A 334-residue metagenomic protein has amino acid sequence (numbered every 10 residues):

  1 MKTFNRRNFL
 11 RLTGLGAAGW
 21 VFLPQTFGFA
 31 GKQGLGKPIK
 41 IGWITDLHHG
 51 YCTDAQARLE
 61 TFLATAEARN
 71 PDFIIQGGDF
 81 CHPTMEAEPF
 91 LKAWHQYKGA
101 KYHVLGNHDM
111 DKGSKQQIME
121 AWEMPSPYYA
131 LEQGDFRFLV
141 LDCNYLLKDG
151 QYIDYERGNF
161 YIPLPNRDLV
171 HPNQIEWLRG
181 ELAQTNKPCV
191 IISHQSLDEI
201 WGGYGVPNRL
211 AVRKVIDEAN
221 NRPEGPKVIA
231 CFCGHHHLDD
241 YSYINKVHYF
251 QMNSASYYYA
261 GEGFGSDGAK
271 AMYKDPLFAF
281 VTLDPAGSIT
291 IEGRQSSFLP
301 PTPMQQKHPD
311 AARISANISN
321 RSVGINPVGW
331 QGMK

Functional and structural regions predicted by a protein language model:
M1-A17, V21: N-terminal secretory signal peptides and thylakoid transit peptides that target proteins across membranes
P24-D54: C-terminal segment of N-terminal export signals and the immediately downstream linker at the start of the mature
I44-T45, I74-D79, Y102-N107, V190-S193 (+2 more regions): Active-site neighborhood of phospho(di)ester-bond hydrolases with catalytic His/Asp-centered motifs
L47-G50, F80-P83, N107-D111, N144-L147 (+4 more regions): Solvent-exposed loop/turn segments at secondary-structure junctions within structured extracellular/periplasmic domains
L59-F62, A66, I75-T84: N-terminal carbohydrate-binding/catalytic regions of secreted carbohydrate-active enzymes
M85-Q184, A211-V228, Y241-L283, G287-E292: Extended active-site neighborhood of metal-dependent phosphoesterases/phosphodiesterases
A183-I200: Short acidic, glycine-rich surface-loop motifs adjacent to enzyme active sites
A279-K334: A short C-terminal boundary segment appended to hydrolase-like catalytic domains
